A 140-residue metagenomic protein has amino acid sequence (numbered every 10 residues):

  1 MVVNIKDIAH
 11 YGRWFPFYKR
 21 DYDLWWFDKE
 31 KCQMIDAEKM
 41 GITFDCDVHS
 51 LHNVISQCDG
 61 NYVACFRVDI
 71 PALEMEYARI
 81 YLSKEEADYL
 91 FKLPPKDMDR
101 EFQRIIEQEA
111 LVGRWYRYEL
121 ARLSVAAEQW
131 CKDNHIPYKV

Functional and structural regions predicted by a protein language model:
M1-Q57: Extended, charge-biased low-complexity segments that typically form long amphipathic alpha-helices/coiled-coils
H10-R20, S56, S83, P95 (+3 more regions): Generic surface-pattern signal
Y22, G60, R122, A126: Short, well-structured alpha-helical interface segments that form or flank functional binding sites
W26-F27, A64-C65, K139-V140: A structural signal for short, well-ordered beta-strand segments and their strand-loop junctions that often border
Q33-L90: Aromatic-anchored, charged helix-turn/loop surface patch used as a conserved interaction hotspot
C65-L123: Amphipathic protein-protein interaction modules
R114-V140: Acidic, proline/glycine-rich low-complexity IDRs
